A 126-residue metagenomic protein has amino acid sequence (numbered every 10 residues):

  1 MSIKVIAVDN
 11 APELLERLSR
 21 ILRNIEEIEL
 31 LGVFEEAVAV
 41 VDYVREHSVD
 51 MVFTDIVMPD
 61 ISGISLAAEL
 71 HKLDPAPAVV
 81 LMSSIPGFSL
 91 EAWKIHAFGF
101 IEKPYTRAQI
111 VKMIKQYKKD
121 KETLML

Functional and structural regions predicted by a protein language model:
S2-E13, L18-L22, V52: Conserved acidic segment of CheY-like receiver
V33-M51: Acidic, metal-coordinating helix/loop segments flanking the phosphotransfer/catalytic sites of two-component signaling
E36, S62-S65: Acidic catalytic/metal-coordinating carboxylates
D55: Active-site residues of response regulator receiver
M58: Receiver (REC) domain active-site loop signature in two-component systems and cognate sites in sensor histidine kinases
A76-P86: A short, hydrophobic beta-strand element within the central beta-sheet of small alpha/beta folds
Y105-K115: C-terminal output helix
